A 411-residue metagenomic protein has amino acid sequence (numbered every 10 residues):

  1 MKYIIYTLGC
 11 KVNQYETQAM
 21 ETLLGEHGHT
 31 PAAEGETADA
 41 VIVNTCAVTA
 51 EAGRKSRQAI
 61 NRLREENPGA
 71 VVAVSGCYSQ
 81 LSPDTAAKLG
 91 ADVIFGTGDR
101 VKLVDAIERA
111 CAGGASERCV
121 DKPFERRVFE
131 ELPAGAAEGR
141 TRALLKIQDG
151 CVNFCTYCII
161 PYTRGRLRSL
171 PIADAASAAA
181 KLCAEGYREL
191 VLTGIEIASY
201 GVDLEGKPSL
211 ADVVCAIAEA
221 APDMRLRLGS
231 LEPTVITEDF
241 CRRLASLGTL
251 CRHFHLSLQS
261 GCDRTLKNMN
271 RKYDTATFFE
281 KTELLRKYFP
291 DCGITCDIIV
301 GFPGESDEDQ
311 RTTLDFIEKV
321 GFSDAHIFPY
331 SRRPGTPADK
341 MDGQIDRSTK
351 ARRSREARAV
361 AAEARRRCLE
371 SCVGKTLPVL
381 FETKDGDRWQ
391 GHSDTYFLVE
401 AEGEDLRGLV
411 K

Functional and structural regions predicted by a protein language model:
M1-Y200, D239, L244, L250 (+6 more regions): Proteins enriched for Cys/Gly/acidic motifs involved in redox and nucleic-acid/cofactor modification
K2, N67-P68, A220-R227: Short, surface-exposed connector motifs at secondary-structure boundaries
A47-A52, Y187-A220, L231-D239, L266 (+1 more regions): Conserved glycine-rich "GG(E/T)P / GGGxP" loop and the immediately following alpha-helix in the radical SAM core
F154, C158-G165, L226-T234, S260-R271 (+3 more regions): Conserved strand-turn element in the central/C-terminal portion of the radical SAM core barrel that lines
C155, L192, L228, L256 (+5 more regions): Conserved, mostly hydrophobic/aromatic
C183-A184, A211-L226, T237-C296: Radical SAM/AdoMet-radical enzyme domain recognition
E305, V320-F322: Contiguous mid-protein beta-loop-alpha structural module that forms a pocket-lining wall or clamp of enzyme active
K340-K411: Terminal RNA-binding accessory module
